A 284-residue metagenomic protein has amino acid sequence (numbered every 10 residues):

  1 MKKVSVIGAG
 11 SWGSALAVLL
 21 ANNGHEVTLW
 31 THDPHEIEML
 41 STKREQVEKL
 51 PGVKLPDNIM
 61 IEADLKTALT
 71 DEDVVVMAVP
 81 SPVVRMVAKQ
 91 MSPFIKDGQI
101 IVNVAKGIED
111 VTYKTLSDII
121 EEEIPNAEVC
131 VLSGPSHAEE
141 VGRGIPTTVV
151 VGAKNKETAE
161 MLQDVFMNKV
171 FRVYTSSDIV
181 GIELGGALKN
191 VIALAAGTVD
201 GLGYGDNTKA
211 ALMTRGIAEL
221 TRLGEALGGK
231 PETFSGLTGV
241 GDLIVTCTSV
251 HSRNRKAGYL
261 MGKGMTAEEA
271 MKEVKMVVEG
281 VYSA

Functional and structural regions predicted by a protein language model:
M1-V53, M60-A63, Q90: NAD(P)+-binding Rossmann beta1-loop-alpha1 motif at the extreme N-terminus of oxidoreductases
V4, V27, A127-V129, V173: Hydrophobic anchor at the start of a short beta-strand that flanks the dinucleotide cofactor-binding loop
L55, I61-T70, V74-P146, L162: Rossmann-like NAD(P)(H) cofactor-binding subdomain of soluble oxidoreductases
T70-D71, L188, V240: Alpha-helix C-terminal capping/helix-to-coil transition sites in glycosyltransferase folds
V83, F94, I119-A127, P146-T233 (+1 more regions): Internal alpha-helical scaffold of NAD(P)-dependent oxidoreductase catalytic cores
A196-G197, E225-S235, G239, L243-A284: NAD(P)-dependent Rossmann-like dehydrogenase/reductase catalytic/cofactor-binding core
